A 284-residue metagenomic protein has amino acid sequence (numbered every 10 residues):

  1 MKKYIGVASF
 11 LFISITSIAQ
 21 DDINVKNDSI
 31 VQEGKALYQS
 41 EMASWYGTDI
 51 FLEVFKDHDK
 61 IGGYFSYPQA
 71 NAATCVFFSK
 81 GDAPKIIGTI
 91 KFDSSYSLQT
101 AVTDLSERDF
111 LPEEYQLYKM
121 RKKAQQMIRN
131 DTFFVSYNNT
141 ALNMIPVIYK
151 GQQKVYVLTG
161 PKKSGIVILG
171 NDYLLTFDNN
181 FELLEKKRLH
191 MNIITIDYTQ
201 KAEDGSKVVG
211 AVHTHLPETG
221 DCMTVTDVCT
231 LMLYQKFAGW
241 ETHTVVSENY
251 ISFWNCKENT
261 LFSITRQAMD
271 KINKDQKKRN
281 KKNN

Functional and structural regions predicted by a protein language model:
M1-K26: Bacterial Sec-dependent N-terminal signal peptides
D21-L111, K123-G151, I196-N284: Active-site-proximal loop/helix of nucleotide/amide-processing enzymes and allied scaffolds
Q69-A70, V167-L169: Solvent-exposed loop and beta-edge segments used for protein-protein assembly and interaction
Q116-Y118: Low-complexity, serine/threonine/proline-enriched polar segments
V155-L158: N-terminal, charge-rich interaction modules
P161-S164, G170-E203: Short helix-loop boundary/capping segments
I166-V167, G220: Short acidic/glycine-rich loop or secondary-structure boundary segments that cap or lie
